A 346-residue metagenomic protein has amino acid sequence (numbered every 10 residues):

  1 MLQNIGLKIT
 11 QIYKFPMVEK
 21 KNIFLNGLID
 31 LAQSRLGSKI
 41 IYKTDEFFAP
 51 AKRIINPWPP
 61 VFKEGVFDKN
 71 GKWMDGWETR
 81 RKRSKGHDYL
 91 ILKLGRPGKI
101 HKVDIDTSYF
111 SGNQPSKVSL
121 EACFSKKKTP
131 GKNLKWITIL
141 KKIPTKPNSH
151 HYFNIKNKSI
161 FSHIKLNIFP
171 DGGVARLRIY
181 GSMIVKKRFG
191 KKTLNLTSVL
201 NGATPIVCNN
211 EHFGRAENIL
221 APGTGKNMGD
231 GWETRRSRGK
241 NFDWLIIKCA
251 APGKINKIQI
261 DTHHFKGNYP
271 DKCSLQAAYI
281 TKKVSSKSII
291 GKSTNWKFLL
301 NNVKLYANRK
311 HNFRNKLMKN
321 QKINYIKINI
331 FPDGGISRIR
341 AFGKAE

Functional and structural regions predicted by a protein language model:
M1-P16: N-terminal amphipathic/basic-hydrophobic helices that include classical n-h-c signal peptides and signal-anchor
I12-Y89, Y109-W244, G253-K254, H264-E346: Trp- and acidic/polar-enriched beta-sheet ligand-binding modules for extracellular glycan and matrix recognition
L90-L92, H101: General structural concept
L94, C249-A251: A short glycine/threonine-centered beta-strand motif
